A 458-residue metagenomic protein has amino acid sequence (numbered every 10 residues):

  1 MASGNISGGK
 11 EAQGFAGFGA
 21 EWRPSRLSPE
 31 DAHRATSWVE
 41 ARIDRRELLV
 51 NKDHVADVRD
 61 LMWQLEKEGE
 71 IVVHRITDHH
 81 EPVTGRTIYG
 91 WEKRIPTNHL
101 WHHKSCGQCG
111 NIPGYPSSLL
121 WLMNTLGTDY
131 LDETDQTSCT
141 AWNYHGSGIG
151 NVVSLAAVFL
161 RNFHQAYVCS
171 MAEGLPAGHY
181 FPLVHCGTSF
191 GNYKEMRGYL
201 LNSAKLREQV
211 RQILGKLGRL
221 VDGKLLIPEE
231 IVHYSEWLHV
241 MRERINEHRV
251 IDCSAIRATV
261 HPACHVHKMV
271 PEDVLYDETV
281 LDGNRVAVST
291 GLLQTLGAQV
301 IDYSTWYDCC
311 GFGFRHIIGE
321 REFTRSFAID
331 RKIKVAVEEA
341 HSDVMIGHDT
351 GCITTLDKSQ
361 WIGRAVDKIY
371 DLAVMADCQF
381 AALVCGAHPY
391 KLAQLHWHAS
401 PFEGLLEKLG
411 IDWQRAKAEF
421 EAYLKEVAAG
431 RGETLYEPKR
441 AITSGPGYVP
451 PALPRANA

Functional and structural regions predicted by a protein language model:
A2-A458: Iron-sulfur cluster-binding electron-transfer modules in prokaryotic oxidoreductases
